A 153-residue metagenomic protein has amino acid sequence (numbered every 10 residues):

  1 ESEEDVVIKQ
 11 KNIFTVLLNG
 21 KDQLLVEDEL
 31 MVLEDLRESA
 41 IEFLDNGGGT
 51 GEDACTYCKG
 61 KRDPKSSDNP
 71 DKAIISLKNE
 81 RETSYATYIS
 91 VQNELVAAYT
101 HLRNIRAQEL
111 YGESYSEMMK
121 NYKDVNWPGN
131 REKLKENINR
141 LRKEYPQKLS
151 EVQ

Functional and structural regions predicted by a protein language model:
E1-Q153: Long, low-hydrophobicity, acidic/polar, solvent-exposed interaction domains
